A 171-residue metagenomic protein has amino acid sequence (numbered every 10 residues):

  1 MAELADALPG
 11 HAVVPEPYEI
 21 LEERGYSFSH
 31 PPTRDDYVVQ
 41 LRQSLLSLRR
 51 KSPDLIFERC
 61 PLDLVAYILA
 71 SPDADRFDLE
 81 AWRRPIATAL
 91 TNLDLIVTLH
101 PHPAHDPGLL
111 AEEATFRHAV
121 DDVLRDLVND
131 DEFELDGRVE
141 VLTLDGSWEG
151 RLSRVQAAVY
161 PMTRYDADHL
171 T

Functional and structural regions predicted by a protein language model:
A2, D6, D126, A157: Short, well-ordered alpha-helices that flank and scaffold nucleotide-derived cofactor binding pockets
A2, D6-R50: Conserved substrate/cofactor phosphate-moiety recognition/catalytic segment in nucleotide-dependent phosphotransferases
L8-G10, P53, D136-E140: A generic structural signal for alpha->beta connector loops
A12-E16, L55-E58, I96-T98, L142-T143: A structural signal for short, well-ordered beta-strand segments and their strand-loop junctions that often border
I20-E23, S147-S153: A short acidic, often aromatic-flanked loop/helix-cap motif at beta-alpha or helix-coil junctions that lines enzyme
D35-T91, H100, D106: Glycine-rich phosphate-binding loop used to anchor ATP phosphates in small-molecule kinases, encompassing both
S71-S147, T163-L170: A glycine- and Lys/Arg-enriched "phosphate-lid" helix/loop adjacent to the NTP-binding pocket of small-molecule kinases
R154-Y165: C-terminal alpha-helix
